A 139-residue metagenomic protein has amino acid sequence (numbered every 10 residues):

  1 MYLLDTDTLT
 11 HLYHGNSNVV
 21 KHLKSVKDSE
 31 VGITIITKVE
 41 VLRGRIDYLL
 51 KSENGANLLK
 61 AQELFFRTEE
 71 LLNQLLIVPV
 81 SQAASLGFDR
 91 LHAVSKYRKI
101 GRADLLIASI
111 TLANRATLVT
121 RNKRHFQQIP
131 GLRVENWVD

Functional and structural regions predicted by a protein language model:
Y2-L3, L9-T10, I129: Extended hydrophobic secondary-structure segments
Y2-L4, V20-S109, V138: PIN-domain endoribonuclease scaffold, especially VapC-family toxins
L3-D5, V119-T120: Generic enzyme active-site microenvironment
L9, K38-V41, F126: A generic structural signal for short hydrophobic patches within well-formed alpha-helices
L12, I100, R115: Charged, low-complexity surface patches
Y13-S17: Short N-terminal helix/helix-N-cap motif within the alpha/beta-hydrolase-1
A108, L112-D139: Acidic, PIN/NYN-like endoribonuclease modules and their adjacent C-terminal/linker elements
